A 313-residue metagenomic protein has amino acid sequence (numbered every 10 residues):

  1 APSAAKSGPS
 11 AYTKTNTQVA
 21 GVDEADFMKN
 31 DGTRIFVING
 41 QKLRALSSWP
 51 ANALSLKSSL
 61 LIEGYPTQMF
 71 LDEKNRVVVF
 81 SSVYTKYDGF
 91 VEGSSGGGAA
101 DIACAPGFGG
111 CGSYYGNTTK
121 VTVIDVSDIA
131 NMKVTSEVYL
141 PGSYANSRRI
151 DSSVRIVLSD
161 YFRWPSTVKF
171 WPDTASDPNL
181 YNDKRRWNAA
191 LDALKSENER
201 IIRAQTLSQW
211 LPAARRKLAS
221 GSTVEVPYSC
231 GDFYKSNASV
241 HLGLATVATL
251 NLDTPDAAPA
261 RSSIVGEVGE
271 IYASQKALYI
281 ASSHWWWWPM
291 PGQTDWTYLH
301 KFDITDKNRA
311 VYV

Functional and structural regions predicted by a protein language model:
A1-V313: Beta-sheet-rich non-transmembrane sensory/scaffold domains
